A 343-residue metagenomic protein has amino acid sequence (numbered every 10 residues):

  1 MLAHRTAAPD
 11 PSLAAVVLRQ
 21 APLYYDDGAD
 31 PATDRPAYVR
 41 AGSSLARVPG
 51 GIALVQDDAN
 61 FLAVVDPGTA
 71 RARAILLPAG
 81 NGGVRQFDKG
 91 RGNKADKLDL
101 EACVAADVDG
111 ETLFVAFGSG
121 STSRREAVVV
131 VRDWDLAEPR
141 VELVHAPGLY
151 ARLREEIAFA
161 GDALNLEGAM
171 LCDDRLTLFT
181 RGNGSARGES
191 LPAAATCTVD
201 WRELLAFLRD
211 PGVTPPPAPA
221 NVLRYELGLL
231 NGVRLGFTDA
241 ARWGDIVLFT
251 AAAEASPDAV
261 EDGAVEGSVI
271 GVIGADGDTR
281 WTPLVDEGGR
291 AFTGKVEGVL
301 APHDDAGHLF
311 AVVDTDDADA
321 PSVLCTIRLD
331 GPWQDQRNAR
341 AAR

Functional and structural regions predicted by a protein language model:
M1-R343: Sequence/structural signature of beta-propeller domains
